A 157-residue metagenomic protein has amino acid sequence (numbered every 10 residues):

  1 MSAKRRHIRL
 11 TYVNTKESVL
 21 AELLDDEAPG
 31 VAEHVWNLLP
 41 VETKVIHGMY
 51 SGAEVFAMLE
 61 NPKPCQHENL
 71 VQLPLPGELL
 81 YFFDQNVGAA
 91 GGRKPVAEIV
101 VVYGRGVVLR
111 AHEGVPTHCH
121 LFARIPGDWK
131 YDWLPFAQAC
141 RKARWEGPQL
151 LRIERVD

Functional and structural regions predicted by a protein language model:
M1-R6, V156-D157: Basic/polar N-terminal segments that are highly enriched at the extreme N-terminus, encompassing both cleavable
R6-V13: A short beta-strand micro-motif
V13, L20-D157: Glycine-rich active-site loops that engage anionic ligands at enzyme catalytic sites
